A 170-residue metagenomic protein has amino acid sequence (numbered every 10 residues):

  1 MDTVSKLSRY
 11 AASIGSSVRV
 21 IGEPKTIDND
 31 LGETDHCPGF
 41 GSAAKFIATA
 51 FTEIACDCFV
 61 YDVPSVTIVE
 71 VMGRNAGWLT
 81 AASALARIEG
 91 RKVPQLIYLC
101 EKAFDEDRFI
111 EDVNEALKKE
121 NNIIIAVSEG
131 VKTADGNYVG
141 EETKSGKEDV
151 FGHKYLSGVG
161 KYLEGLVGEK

Functional and structural regions predicted by a protein language model:
D2-S17, C37-K170: Accessory alpha-helical/coil subdomains and C-terminal extensions that flank or cap enzyme catalytic cores
R19-I21: Short hydrophobic alpha-helical runs that function as membrane-insertion/retention elements
E23-H36, D62-P64: Acidic/polar active-site rim loop that often engages polyanionic ligands
